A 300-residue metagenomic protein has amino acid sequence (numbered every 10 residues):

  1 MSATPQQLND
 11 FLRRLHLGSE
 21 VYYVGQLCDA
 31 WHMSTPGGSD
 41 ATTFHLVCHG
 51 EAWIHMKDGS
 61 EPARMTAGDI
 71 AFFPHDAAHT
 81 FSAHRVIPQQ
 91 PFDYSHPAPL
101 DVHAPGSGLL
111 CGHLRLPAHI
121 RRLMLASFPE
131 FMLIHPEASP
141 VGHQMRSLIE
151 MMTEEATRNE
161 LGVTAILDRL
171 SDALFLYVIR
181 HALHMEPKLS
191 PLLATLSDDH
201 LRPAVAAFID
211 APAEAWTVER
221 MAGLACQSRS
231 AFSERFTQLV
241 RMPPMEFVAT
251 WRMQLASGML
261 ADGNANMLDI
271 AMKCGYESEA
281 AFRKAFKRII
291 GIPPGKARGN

Functional and structural regions predicted by a protein language model:
M1-F72, A77-L100: Generic protein-terminus/edge-of-domain signal
C28, E186-S190, V240: Short, Lys/Arg-enriched N-terminal segment that forms or immediately precedes the first helix of a structured domain
V47, F208-A211, L260: Short helix-to-turn junction characteristic of helix-turn-helix DNA-binding domains, especially the helix
P62, A215, N264-A265, A280: Residue at a beta-strand N-cap/secondary-structure junction
R85-L109, H119-F131: Double-stranded beta-helix
L110-H119, L125, E130-A206, D210: An amphipathic alpha-helical interaction segment
A173, Y177-L183, P203-Q254, A271-K296 (+1 more regions): Basic/polar phosphate-binding segments, predominantly the helix-turn-helix DNA-binding elements of transcriptional
